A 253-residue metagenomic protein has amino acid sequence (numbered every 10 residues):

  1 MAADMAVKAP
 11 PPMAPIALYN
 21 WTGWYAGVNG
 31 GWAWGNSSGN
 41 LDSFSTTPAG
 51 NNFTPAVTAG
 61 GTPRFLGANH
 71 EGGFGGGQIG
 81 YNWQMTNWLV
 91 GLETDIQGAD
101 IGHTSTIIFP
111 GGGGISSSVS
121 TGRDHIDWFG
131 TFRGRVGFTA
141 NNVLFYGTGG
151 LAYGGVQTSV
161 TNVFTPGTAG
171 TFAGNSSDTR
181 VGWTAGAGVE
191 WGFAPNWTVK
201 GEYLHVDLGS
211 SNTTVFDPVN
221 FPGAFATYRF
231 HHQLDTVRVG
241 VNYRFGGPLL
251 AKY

Functional and structural regions predicted by a protein language model:
M1-Y253: Gram-negative outer-membrane beta-barrel domains
